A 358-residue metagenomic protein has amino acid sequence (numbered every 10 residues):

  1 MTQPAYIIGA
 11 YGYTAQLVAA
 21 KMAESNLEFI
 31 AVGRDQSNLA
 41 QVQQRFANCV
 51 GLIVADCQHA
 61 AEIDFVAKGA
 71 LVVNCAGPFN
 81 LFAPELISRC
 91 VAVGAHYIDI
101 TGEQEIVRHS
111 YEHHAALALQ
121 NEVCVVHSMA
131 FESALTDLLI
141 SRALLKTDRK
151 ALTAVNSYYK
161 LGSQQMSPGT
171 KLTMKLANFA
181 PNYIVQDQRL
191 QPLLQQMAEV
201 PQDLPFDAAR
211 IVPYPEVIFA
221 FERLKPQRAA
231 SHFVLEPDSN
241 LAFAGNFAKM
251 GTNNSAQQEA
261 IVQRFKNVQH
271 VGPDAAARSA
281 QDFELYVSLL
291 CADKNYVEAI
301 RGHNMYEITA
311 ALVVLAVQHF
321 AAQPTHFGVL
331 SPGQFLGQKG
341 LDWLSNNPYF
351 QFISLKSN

Functional and structural regions predicted by a protein language model:
A5-S25: N-terminal Rossmann NAD(P)H-binding glycine-rich loop of SDR-like oxidoreductase domains
A15, L145-N358: C-terminal catalytic/substrate-binding lobe primarily of soluble NAD(P)-dependent oxidoreductases
E28-I30: Short beta-strand element of Class I
V32-Q36: N-terminal Rossmann-fold cofactor-binding loop
S37-N38, V42-H109: NAD(P)H-binding glycine-rich loop region in Rossmannoid oxidoreductase-like domains and their noncatalytic homologs
T101-V123: Rossmann-fold NAD(P)-binding glycine/threonine-rich loop
V126-I140, L144, A316: Short alpha-helices
